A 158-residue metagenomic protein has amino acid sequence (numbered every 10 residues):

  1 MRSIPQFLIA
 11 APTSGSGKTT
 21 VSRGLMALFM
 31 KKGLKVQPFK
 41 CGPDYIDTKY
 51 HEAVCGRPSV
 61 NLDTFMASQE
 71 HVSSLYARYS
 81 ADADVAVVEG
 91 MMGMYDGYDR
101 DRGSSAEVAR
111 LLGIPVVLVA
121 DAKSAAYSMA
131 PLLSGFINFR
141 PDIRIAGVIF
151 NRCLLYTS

Functional and structural regions predicted by a protein language model:
R2-S16, T20, M26-L112, A120-G147: ATP-dependent carboxylate-amine ligase catalytic core
Y156-T157: Conserved small/polar residues in nucleotide/adenosyl-binding loops
